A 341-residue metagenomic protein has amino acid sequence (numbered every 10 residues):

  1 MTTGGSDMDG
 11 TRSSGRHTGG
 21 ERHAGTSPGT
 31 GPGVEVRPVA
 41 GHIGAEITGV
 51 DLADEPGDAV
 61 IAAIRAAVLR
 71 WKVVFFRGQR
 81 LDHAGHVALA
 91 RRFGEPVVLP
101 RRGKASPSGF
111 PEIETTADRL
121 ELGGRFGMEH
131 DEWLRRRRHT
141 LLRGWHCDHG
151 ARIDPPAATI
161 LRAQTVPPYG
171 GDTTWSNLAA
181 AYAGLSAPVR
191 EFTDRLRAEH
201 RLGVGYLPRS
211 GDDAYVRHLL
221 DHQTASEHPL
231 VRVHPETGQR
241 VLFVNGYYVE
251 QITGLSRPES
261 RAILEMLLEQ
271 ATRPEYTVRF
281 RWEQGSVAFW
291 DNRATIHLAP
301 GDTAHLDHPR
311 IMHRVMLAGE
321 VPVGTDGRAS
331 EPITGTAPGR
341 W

Functional and structural regions predicted by a protein language model:
T2-F289, R293-W341: Fe(II)/2-oxoglutarate oxygenase catalytic core
